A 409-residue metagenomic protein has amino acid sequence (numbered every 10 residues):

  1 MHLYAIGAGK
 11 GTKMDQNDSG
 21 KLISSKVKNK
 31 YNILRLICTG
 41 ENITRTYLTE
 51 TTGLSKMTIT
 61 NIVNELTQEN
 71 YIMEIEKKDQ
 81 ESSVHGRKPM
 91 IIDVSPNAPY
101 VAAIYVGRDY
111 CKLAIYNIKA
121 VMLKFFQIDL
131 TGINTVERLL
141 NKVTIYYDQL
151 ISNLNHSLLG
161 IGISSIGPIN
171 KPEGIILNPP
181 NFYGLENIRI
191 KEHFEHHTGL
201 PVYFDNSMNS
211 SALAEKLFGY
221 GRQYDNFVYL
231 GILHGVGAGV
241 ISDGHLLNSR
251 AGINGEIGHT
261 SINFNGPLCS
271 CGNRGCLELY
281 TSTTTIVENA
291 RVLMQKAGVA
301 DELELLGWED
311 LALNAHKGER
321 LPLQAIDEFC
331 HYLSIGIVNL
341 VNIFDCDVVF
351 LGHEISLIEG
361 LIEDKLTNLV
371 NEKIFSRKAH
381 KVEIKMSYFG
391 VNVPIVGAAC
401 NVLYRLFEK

Functional and structural regions predicted by a protein language model:
M1-I75, Q80-G86, I91-Q127, T131-S157 (+1 more regions): ATP-binding/phosphotransfer module of carbohydrate and carboxylate kinases, centering on a glycine-rich
I91, V101-Y105, L158-G162, F227-G231 (+1 more regions): Short glycine-aspartate micro-motif
N117, K171, I241: Short, acidic, Ser/Thr-enriched surface-loop or helix-capping motifs
M122-N226, G360-E372: Glycine-rich phosphate-binding loop and adjoining helix at the ATP-binding site of ATP-dependent phosphoryl-transfer
F125-Q127, T135-L139, E186, E195-L313: Glycine/GP-enriched mid-protein hinge/lid loop-to-helix segment characteristic of carbohydrate kinases
I166-I169, H234-G235, I355: Short glycine-rich anion-binding loops that position phosphate/pyrophosphate groups of nucleotides and phosphorylated
